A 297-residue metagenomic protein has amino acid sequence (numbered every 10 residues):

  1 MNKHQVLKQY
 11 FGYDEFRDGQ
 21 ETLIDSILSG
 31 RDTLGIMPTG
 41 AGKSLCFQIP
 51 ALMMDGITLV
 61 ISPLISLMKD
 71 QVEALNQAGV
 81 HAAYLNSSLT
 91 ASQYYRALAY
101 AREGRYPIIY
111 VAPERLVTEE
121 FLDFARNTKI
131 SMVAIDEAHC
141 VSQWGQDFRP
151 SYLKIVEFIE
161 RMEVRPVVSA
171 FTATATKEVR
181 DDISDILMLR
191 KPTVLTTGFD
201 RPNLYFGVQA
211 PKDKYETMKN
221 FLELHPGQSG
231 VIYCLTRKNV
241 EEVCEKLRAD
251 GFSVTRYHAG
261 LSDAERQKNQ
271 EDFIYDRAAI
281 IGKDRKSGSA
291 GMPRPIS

Functional and structural regions predicted by a protein language model:
M1-N2: Short, Lys/Arg-enriched, disordered terminal segments
Q5-Y10, D14, D18, T22-S44 (+3 more regions): Helicase motor core with emphasis on the C-terminal RecA-like subdomain
S66: Conserved Rossmann-like nucleotide-cofactor binding loop
G291-S297: Short "domain-exit" segments at the C-terminal end of structured domains
